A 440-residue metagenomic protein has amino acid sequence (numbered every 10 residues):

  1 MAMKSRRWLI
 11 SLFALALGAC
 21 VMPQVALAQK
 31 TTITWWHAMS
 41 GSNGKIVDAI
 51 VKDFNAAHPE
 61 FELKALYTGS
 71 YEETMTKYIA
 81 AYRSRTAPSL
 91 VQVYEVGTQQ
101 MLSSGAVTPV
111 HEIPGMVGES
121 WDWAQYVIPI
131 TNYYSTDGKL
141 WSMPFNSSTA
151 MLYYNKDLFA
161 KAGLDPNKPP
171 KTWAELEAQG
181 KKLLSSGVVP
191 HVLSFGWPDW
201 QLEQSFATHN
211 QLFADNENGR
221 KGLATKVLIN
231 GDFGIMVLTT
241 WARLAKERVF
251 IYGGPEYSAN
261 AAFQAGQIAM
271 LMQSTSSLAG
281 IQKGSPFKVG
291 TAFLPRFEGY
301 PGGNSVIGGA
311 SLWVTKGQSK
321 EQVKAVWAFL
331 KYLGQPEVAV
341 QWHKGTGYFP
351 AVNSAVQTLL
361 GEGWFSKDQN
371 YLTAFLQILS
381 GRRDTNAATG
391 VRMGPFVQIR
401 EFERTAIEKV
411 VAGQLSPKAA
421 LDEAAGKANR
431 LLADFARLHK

Functional and structural regions predicted by a protein language model:
Q29, A56-A57, E62, A162 (+7 more regions): Extracytoplasmic/periplasmic substrate-recognition and gating elements
A49-P129, K161-K171, A262, A269-M270 (+3 more regions): Extracytoplasmic "Venus flytrap"/periplasmic binding protein-like
A80, S89, G118-F159, P190 (+2 more regions): A structural signal for short loop-to-beta-strand junctions that line the ligand-binding cleft of periplasmic/secreted
E95-M151, E177, P198, Q204-T208 (+3 more regions): Hinge/lid segment of periplasmic solute-binding proteins
T108-Y126, P169, Q211-M236, K283-G284 (+4 more regions): Short, solvent-exposed loop/beta-turn-alpha elements that line the ligand-binding surface or hinge of extracytoplasmic
T131, A292, K344-F402, K409 (+1 more regions): Long, aromatic- and glycine/proline-rich binding clefts that accommodate carbohydrate-like moieties
T136-F145, A150, A174-K226, I268: Extracytoplasmic/periplasmic solute-binding protein
E177-L183, R220-G253: Glycine-centered hinge/linker elements that transmit conformational signals in sensory and ligand-binding systems
